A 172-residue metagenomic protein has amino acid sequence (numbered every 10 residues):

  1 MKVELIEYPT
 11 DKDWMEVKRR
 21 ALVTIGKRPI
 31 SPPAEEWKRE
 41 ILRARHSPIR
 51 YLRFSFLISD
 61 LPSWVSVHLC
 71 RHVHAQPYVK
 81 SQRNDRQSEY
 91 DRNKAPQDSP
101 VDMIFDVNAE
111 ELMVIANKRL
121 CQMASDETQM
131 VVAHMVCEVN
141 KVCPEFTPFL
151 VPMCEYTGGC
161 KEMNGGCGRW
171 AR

Functional and structural regions predicted by a protein language model:
M1-R172: Family-specific signature for flavin-dependent thymidylate synthase
